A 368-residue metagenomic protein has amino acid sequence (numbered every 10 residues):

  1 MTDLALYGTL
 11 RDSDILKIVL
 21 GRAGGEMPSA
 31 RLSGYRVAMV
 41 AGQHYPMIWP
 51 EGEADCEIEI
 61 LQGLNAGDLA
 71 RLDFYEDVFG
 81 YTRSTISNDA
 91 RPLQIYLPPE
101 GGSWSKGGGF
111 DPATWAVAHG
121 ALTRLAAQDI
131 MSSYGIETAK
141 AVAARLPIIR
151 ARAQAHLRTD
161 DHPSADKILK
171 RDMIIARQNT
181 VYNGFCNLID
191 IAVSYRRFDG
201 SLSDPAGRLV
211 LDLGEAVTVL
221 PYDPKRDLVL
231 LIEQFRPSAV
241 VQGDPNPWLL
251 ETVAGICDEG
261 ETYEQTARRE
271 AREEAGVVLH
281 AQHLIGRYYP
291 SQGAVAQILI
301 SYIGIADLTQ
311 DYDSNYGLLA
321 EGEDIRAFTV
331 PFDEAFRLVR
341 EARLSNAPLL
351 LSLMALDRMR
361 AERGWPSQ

Functional and structural regions predicted by a protein language model:
M1-R171: Glycine-aromatic micro-motifs
Y7, I60-L61, Y81-R83, L188-D190 (+3 more regions): Conserved hydrophobic/aromatic beta-strand scaffold that supports enzyme active sites
L10, L64, R196-R197, D223-K225 (+3 more regions): Short loop segments at secondary-structure junctions
S103-R177, D244-L249, E259, L319-Q368: Nudix hydrolase/Nudix homology domain
Q178-V181, I285: Local beta-strand/beta-hairpin segments that build beta-sheet-rich folds
V181-R226: Acidic, metal-coordinating catalytic segment for phosphate/diphosphate chemistry, firing primarily on the Nudix
P205-A206, E215-T218, V253-A347, W365-Q368: Unchanged
L211, K225-R269, L319-E321: Conserved Nudix-box catalytic region and its N-terminal flanking loop in Nudix hydrolases and closely related
